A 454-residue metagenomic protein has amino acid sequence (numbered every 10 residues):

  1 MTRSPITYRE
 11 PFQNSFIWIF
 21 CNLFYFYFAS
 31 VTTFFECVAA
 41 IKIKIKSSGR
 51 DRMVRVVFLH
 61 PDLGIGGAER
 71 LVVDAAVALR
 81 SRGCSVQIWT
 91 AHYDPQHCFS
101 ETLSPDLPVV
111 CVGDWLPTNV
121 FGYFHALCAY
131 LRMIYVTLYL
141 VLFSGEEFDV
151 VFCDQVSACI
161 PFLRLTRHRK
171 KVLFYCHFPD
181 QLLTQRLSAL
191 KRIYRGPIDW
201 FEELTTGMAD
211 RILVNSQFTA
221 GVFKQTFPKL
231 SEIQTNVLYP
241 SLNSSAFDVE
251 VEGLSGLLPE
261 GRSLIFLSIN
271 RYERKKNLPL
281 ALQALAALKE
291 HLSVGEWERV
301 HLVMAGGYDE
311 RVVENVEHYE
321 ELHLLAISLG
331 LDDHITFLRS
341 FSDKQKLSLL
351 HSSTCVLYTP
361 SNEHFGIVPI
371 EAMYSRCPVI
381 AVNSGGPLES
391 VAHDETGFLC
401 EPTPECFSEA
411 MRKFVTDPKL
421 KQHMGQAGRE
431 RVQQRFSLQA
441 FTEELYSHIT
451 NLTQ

Functional and structural regions predicted by a protein language model:
N22-K42, D51-V54, F58-I65, A78-A126 (+1 more regions): N-terminal strand-loop element at the rim of the active site of nucleotide-sugar-dependent glycosyltransferases
V57, G256-K276, L282-A287, L302-A305: Conserved donor-binding/catalytic core segment of Leloir-type glycosyltransferases
L142, D180, K191-I212, V222: Membrane-proximal helix-turn-helix segments that form the acceptor-binding/catalytic region of lipid-linked
D149-C153, L165-R186, R192, L213 (+1 more regions): Active-site proximal beta-strand in glycosyltransferases
G306, E310, N315-K344: Nucleotide-activated donor-binding/catalytic signature segment of Leloir-type glycosyltransferases, i.e., the conserved
S361: Aromatic "clamp/platform" in nucleotide-sugar-dependent glycosyltransferases that forms part of the donor/acceptor
P369, P378-A381, V391: Short hydrophobic beta-strand element within catalytic cores of glycosyltransferases and related nucleotide-activated
H393-D394, F398-E405, K413-K419: Conserved acidic donor-binding segment of nucleotide-sugar-dependent glycosyltransferases
